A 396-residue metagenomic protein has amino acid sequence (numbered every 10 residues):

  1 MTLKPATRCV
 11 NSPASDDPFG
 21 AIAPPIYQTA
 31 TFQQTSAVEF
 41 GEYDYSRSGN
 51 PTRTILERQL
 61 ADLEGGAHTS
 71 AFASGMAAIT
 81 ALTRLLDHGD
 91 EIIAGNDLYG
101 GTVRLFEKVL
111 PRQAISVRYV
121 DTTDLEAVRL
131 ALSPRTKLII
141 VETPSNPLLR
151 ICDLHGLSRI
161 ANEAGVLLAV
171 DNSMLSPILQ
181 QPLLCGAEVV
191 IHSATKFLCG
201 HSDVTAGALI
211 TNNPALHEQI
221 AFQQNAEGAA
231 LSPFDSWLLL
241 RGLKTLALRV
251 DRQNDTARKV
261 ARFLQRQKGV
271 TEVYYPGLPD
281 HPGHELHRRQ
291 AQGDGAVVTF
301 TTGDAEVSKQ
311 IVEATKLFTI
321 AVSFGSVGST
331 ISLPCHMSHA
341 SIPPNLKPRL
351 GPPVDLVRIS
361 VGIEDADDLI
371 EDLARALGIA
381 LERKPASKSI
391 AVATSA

Functional and structural regions predicted by a protein language model:
M1-I26: Short conserved active-site loop signatures built around small residues
N11, S15-P18, T69-G269, Y274 (+2 more regions): Conserved PLP-enzyme active-site core in the AAT-like
P25-Y27, T35-I55, Q59-D62, T330-D355: Glycine-rich phosphate/pyrophosphate-binding loop and adjacent beta-alpha nucleotide/cofactor-binding cores
T31-T80, L85, G101-K108: Conserved N-terminal alpha-helix of the aminotransferase class I/II PLP-enzyme fold
S116, P134, E306, E313 (+1 more regions): PLP-dependent enzyme catalytic core of the Aspartate aminotransferase-like
E227-G228, T315-G325, A376-P385: A common structural junction motif
L239-L248, G295-G303, R358-G362: Short, well-ordered beta-strand elements within core beta-sheets of diverse protein domains
R258-V322, P343-P348, K388-I390: Conserved small-domain helix->loop->beta segment predominantly found in fold-type I
